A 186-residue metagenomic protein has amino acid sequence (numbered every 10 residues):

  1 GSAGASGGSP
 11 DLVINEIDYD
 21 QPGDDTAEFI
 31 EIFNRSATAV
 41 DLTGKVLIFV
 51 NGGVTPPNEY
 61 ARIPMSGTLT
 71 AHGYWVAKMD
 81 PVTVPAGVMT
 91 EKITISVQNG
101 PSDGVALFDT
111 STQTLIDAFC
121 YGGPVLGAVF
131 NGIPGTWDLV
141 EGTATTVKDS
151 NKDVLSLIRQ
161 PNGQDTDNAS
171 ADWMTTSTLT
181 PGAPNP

Functional and structural regions predicted by a protein language model:
S2-D153, Q160-A169, P186: Activation on beta-sandwich/Ig-like modules and their edge loops
